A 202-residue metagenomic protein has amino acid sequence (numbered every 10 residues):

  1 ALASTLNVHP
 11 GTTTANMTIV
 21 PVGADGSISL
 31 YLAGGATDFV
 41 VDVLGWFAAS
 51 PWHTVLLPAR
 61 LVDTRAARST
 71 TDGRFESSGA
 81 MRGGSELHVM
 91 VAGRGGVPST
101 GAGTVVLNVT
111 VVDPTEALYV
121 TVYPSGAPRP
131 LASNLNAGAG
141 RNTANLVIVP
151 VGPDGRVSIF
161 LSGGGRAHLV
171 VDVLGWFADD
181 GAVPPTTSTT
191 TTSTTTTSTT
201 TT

Functional and structural regions predicted by a protein language model:
A1-T187: Short edge beta-strands and adjacent beta->alpha junctions
P185-T202: Extracellular mucin-like PTS domains
